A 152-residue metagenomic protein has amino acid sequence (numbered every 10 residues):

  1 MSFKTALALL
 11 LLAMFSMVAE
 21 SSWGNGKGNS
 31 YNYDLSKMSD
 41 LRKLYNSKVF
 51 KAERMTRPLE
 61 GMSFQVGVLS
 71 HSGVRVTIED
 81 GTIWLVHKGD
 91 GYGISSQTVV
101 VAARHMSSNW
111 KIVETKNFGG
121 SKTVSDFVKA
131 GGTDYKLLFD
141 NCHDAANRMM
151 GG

Functional and structural regions predicted by a protein language model:
F3-E20: Cleavable N-terminal signal peptides of Sec/SRP-targeted secreted and luminal proteins
L11, E79, S96, G120 (+1 more regions): Generic marker of "main functional regions" within proteins
S22-V113: Glycine-rich catalytic cores of cysteine/serine-nucleophile enzymes that process amide/ester linkages in cell-envelope
P58, V101-G152: Active-site nucleophile-His-acid catalytic modules used for acyl/amide transfer and hydrolysis across diverse enzymes
